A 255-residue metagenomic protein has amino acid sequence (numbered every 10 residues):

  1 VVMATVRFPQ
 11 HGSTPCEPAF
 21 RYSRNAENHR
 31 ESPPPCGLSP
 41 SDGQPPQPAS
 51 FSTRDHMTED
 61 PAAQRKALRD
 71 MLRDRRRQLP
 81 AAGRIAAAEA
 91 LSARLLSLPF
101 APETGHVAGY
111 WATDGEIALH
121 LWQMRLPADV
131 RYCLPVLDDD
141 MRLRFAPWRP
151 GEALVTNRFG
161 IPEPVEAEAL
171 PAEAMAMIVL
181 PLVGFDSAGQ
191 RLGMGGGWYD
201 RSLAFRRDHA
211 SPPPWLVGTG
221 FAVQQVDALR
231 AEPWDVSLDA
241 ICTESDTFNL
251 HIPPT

Functional and structural regions predicted by a protein language model:
V1-G12: Extreme N-terminal basic, low-complexity initiation segments that serve as generic localization/processing leaders
Q10-H11, Y22, H29, Q44-Q47 (+1 more regions): Low-complexity, intrinsically disordered or signal/transmembrane-proximal segments
S50-A63, D74, V165, E173-I178 (+2 more regions): Surface-exposed, charge/polar-rich loops and edge strands
F51-R54, T58-A174: N-terminal active-site beta-alpha-beta segment that forms phosphate/nucleotide-binding and substrate-recognition loops
A112-G115, V183-S187: Short glycine-rich anion-binding loops that position phosphate/pyrophosphate groups of nucleotides and phosphorylated
